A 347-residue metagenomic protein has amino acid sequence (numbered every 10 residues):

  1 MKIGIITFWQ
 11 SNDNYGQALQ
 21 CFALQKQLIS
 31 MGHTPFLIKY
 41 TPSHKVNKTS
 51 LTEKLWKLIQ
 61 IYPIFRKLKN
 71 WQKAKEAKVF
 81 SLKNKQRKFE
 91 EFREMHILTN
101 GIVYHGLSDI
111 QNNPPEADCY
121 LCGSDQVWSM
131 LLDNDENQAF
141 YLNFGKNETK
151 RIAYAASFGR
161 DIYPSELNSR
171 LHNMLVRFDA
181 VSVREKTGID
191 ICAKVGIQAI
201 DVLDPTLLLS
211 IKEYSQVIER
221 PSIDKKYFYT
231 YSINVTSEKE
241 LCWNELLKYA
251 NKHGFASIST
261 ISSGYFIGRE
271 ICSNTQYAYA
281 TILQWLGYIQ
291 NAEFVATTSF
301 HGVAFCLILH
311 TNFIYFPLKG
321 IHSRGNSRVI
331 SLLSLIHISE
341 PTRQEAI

Functional and structural regions predicted by a protein language model:
I3-Y15, L19-N173: Aromatic- and Gly/Pro-rich donor/ligand-binding loops that form nucleotide- or phosphate-bearing donor binding pockets
P115-E116, G145-E148, Y214-Y227: Nucleotide-sugar donor-binding and catalytic loop/hinge architecture of NDP-sugar-dependent glycosyltransferases
A153-R160, G188-I191, S232-V235, K239-T281: Catalytic donor nucleotide-activated moiety binding site of glycosyltransferases and closely related
D161-E166, L207-P221: Acidic anion/phosphate-binding donor-loop and adjacent secondary structure in glycosyltransferase catalytic cores
F178-E185, A296: A short beta-strand/loop micro-motif in the catalytic core of glycosyltransferases that engages the nucleotide-sugar
A199-L207, I211, S262-T298: Donor nucleotide-activated moiety binding/catalytic core segment of transferases that use nucleotide-activated donors
Y288-S331: A donor-sugar binding/catalytic signature common to diverse glycosyltransferases and related nucleotide-sugar
H337-I347: Single conserved hydrophobic/aromatic residue that forms the stacking wall/gate of nucleotide- or nucleobase-binding
